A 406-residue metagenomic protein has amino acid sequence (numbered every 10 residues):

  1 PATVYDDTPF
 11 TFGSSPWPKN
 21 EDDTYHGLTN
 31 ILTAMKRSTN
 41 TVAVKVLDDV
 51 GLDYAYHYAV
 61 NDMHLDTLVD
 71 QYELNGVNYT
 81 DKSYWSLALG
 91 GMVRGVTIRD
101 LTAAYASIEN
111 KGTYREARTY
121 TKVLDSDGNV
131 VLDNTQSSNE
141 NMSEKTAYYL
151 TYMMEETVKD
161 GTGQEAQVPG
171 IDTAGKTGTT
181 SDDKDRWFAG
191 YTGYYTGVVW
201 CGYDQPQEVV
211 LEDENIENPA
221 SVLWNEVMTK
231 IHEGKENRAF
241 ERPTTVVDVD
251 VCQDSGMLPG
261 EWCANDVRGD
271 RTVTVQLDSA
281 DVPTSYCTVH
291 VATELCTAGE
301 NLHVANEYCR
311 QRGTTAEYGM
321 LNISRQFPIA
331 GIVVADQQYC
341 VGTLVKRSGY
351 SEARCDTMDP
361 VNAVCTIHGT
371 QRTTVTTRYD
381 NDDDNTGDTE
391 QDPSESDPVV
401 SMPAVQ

Functional and structural regions predicted by a protein language model:
P1-D7, K45, Y54, T67-Q71 (+5 more regions): Acidic/polar loop patches that form or flank catalytic/metal-binding clefts of enzymes that bind anionic ligands
P1-Y5, A34, A104-I108, L150 (+2 more regions): Active-site SXXK
A2-A55, Y84, S126-E156: Conserved catalytic neighborhood of penicillin-recognizing serine enzymes
P9, T173-Q406: Soluble, non-transmembrane domains of envelope/secretory-pathway proteins that act on or interact with carbohydrate
F10-T11, G27, K36-N40, D48-L74 (+7 more regions): Glycine-rich, acidic and aromatic/proline-enriched surface loops and short helix-turn segments that act as binding
H26-T29, K36-A43, T80-G90, V131-S137 (+3 more regions): Flexible glycine/proline-enriched surface loops and loop-helix/loop-strand junctions
D66-V130, N141, A174-D182, R186-G190 (+2 more regions): Active-site-proximal helix/loop microenvironment of the serine DD-peptidase/beta-lactamase transpeptidase fold
T151-G178: Active-site Gly/Thr loop motif
